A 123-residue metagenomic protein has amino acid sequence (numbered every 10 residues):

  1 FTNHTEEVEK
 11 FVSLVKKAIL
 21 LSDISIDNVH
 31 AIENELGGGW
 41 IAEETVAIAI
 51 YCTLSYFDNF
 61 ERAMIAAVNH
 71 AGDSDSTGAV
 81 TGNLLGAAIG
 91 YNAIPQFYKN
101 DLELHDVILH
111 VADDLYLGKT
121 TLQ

Functional and structural regions predicted by a protein language model:
F1-I50, F57, L102-Q123: Phosphate-rich cofactor/ligand-interacting catalytic cores and adjacent structured alpha/beta frameworks
E44, I48-L122: Catalytic phosphate/nucleotide-handling subdomain of diverse soluble enzymes
